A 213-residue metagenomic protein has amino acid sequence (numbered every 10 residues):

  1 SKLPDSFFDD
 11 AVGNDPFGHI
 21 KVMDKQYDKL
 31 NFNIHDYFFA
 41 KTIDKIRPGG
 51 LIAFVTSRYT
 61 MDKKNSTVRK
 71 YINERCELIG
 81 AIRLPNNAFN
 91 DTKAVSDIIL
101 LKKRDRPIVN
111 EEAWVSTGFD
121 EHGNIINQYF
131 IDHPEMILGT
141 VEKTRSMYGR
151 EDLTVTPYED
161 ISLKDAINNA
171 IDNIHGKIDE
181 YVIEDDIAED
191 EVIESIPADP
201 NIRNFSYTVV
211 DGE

Functional and structural regions predicted by a protein language model:
K2-V12: A short acidic, Gly/Pro-enriched loop at the edge of an enzyme's catalytic core that lines a small-molecule cofactor
V12-F17, V55: Amphipathic alpha-helical repeat scaffolds
P16, N86, R104: Flexible loop residues that form catalytic and substrate-binding hotspots at small-molecule/glycan-binding clefts
I20-K25, K63-N65: Conserved ATPase-coupling elements of RecA-like P-loop NTPase cores
K29-A88, A94-L101: Conserved Class I SAM-dependent methyltransferase catalytic core
N90-E189: Flexible, glycine-/basic-rich loop-and-beta segments that form/coincide with the SAM-dependent methyltransferase
K177-E213: Charged, often flexible domain-edge or linker segments that flank or initiate folded functional domains
